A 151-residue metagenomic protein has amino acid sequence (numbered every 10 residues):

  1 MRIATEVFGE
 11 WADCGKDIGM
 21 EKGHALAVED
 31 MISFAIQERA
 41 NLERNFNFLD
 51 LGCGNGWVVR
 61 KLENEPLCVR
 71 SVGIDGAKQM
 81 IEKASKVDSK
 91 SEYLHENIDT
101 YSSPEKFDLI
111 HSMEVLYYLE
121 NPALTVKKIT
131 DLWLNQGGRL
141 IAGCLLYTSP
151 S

Functional and structural regions predicted by a protein language model:
M1-N41, V58-K61: Conserved class I S-adenosyl-L-methionine
N45-N47: Nucleotide donor/acceptor-binding cores
L49-L51, N55-T100: Class I SAM-dependent methyltransferase SAM/SAH-binding core
H111: A conserved beta-strand element that flanks and buttresses the S-adenosyl-L-methionine
E114-V115: Short catalytic micro-motifs in class I SAM-dependent methyltransferases
A123-Q136: A short glycine-rich, Lys/Arg-flanked "PGG" loop and its adjoining helix->strand segment in the class I
G137-L145: Conserved beta-strand signature within the Rossmann-like core of class I S-adenosyl-L-methionine
Y147-S151: Conserved small/polar residues in nucleotide/adenosyl-binding loops
